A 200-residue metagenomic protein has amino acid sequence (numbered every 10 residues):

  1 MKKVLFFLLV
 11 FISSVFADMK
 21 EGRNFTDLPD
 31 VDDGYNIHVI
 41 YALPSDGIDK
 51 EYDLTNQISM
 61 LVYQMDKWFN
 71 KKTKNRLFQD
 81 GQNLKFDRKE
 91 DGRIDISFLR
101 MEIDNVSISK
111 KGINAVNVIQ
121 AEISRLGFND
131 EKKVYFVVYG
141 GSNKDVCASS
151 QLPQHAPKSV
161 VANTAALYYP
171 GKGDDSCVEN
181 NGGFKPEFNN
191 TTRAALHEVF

Functional and structural regions predicted by a protein language model:
K3-S13: Sec-dependent N-terminal signal peptides
S13, N70, F200: Hydrophobic/aromatic-lined pockets within catalytic cores
D18-V134, V138-P153, G173, E179-T191: Propeptide-to-catalytic entry region of secreted or membrane-anchored zinc metalloproteases
Q154-K172: Cysteine protease catalytic core and zymogen-processing segment of caspase-like enzymes
N189-F200: Active-site recognition of the HExxH zinc-binding catalytic motif
